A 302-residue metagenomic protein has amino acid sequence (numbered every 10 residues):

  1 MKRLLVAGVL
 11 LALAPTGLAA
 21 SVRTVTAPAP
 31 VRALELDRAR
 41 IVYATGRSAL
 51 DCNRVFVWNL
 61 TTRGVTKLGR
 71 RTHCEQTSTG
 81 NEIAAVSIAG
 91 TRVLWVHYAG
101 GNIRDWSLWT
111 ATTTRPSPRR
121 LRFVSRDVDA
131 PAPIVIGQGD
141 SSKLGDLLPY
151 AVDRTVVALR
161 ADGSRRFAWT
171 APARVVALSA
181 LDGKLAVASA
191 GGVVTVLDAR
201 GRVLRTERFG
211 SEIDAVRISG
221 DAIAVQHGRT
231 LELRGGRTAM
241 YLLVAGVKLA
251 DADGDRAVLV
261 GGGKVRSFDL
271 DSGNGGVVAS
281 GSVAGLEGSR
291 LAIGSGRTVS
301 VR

Functional and structural regions predicted by a protein language model:
M1-L4: Positively charged n-region of N-terminal signal peptides that target proteins for export
V6-T16: Bacterial N-terminal signal peptides
A19-G46, C52, S300-V301: An edge-strand/N-cap motif at the start of beta-rich repeat modules
S21-T26, G64-Q76, S117-V124, S164-T170 (+3 more regions): A short beta-strand motif characteristic of beta-propeller blades
P28-D37, C74-S87, V124-K143, P172-D182 (+3 more regions): Repeated scaffold domains used in trafficking and secretory/extracellular systems, primarily beta-propellers
R40, R92, D146-L147, K184-L185 (+3 more regions): Conserved core beta-strand positions within WD40 beta-propeller blades
Y43-A44, W95-V96, Y150, V187-A188 (+3 more regions): Residue position within the beta-strands of beta-propeller blades
A49-V57, A99-T110, D153-R160, G191-V196 (+3 more regions): Structural motif
